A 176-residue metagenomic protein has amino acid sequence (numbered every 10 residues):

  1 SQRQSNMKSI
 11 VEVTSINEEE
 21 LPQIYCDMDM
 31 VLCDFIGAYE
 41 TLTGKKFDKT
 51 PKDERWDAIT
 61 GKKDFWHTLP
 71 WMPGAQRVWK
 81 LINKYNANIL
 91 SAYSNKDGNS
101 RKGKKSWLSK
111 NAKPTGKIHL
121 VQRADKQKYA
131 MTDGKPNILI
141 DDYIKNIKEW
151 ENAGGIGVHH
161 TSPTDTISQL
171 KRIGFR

Functional and structural regions predicted by a protein language model:
S1-P22, V31-C33, W71-R77, N86-I89 (+3 more regions): Charge-dense, intrinsically disordered terminal/linker segments
N17-K63, N152, S162: Active-site neighborhood of HAD-like aspartate-dependent phosphohydrolases
T50-P51, T60-I89, D97-K102: Short, acidic loop-to-helix structural element flanking the phosphoryl-transfer center in phosphate-processing enzymes
N83, P114, N152-G154: Short, structured coil segments at secondary-structure junctions
L90-I138, I144-I147: Substrate-recognition "cap/lid" segment bordering the active-site pocket of phosphatases
K135-R172: Acidic, Mg2+-coordinating phosphoryl-transfer loop and its flanking beta/alpha structural elements, shared across
